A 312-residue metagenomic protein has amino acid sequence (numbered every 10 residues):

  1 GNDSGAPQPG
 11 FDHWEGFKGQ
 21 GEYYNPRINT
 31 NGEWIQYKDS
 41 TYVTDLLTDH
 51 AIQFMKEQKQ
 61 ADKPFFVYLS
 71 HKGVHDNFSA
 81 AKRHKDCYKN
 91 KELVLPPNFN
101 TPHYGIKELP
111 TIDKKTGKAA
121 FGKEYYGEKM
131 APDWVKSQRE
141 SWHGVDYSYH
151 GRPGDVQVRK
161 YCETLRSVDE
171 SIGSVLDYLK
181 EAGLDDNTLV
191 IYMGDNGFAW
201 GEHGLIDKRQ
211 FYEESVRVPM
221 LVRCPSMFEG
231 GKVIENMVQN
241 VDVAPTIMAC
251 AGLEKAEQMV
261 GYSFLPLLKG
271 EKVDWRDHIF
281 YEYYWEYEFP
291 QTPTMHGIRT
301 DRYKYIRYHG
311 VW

Functional and structural regions predicted by a protein language model:
N2-D3, H203-K208, F289-Q291: A short, acidic/glycine-rich surface segment
N2-H13, G19: Accessory recognition modules or surfaces
D3-Q8, Q210-Y212, K272: Short glycine-biased active-site loop of nucleotidyltransferases that positions the nucleotide triphosphate and helps
Q8-G10, E22, D274-R276, R299: A short, polar/charged loop/turn motif at coil->beta-strand junctions and beta-hairpin connectors
H13-Y42, F54-K63, Y68-V238, C250-Q258 (+2 more regions): Active-site-proximal cap/lid insertion segments
T48, D62-P64, N77, V156 (+2 more regions): Polar, surface-exposed loop/tail segments that function as active-site lids or cofactor/substrate-recognition elements
Y212-V216, Y281-W312: C-terminal, low-complexity/hydrophilic appendages and adjacent surface loops of extracellular/periplasmic anionic
